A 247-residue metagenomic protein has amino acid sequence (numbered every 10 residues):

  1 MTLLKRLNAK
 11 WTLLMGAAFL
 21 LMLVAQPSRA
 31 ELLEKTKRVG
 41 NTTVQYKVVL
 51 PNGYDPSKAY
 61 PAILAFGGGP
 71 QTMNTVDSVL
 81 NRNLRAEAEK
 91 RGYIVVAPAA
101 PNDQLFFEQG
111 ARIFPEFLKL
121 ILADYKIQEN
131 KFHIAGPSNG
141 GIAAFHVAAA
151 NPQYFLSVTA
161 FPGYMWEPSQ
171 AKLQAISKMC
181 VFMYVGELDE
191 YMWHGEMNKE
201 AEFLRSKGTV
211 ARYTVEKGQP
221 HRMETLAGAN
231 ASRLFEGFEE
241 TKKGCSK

Functional and structural regions predicted by a protein language model:
L7, W11, L23-A62, Q109 (+6 more regions): A domain-start/cap signature at the N-terminus of enzymes
G16-A18, P27-S28: Cleavable N-terminal signal peptides
K47, A62-F66, I94-A99, K131-G136 (+3 more regions): Structural recognition of the beta-strand scaffold that forms the well-ordered cores of secreted hydrolase catalytic
N52-A59, F106-N139, A144, P152: Gly/Ser-rich "nucleophile elbow"/oxyanion-hole loop immediately N-terminal to the catalytic nucleophile in hydrolases
Y54-L105: Short substrate-entry loop that stabilizes the transition state in hydrolases
N81-R82, E108-P115, H194-A201: Short, surface-exposed alpha-helical segments at coil->helix boundaries
H146-L156, W166: Conserved hydrolase catalytic core segment
S157, P162-S232, E239: The feature captures the conserved acid-bearing segment of alpha/beta-hydrolase catalytic domains
